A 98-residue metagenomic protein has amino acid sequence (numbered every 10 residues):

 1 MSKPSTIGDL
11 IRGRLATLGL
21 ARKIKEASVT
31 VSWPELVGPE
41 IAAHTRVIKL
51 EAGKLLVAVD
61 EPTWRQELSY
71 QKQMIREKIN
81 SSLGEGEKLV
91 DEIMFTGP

Functional and structural regions predicted by a protein language model:
M1-E35, R46-I48, Q66, Q73 (+1 more regions): N-terminal presequence-like segments and adjacent domain-start helices
G38-A43: Short amphipathic beta-strand starts and helix->beta connectors
A52-K72: A short interface-forming secondary-structure element
S81-S82: Short catalytic/binding micro-motifs of nucleotide second-messenger systems
